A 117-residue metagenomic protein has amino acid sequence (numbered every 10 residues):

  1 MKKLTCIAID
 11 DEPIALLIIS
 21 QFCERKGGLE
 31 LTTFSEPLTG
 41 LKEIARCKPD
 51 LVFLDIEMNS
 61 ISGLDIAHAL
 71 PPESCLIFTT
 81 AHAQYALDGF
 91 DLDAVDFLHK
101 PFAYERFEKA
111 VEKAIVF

Functional and structural regions predicted by a protein language model:
K2-I14, I19-C23, V52: Conserved acidic segment of CheY-like receiver
L4, L29, S74: Switch/coupling loops of ABC transporter nucleotide-binding domains
A8, T33, F78-T79: Conserved SAM-binding loop
D11, E36, A81: Cofactor-binding loop segments of dinucleotide-utilizing enzymes, especially the Rossmann-like FAD- and NAD(P)+-binding
C23-E24, L70: Hydrophobic alpha-helical packing residues
G28-E36, E43: Short hydrophobic/Thr-rich beta-strand motif most characteristic of the beta2 strand and flanking loop of CheY-like
L41-E43, C47, L51-F117: CheY-like receiver
